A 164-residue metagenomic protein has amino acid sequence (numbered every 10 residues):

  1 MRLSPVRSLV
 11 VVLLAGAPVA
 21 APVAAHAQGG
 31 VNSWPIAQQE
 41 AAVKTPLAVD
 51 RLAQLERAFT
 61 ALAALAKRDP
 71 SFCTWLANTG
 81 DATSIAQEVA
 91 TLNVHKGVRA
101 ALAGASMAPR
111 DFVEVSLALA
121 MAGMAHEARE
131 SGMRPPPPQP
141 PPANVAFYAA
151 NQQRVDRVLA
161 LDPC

Functional and structural regions predicted by a protein language model:
M1-V10: Bacterial N-terminal signal peptides that target proteins for export
V6-R7, A17, K96: Generic hydrophobic-segment detector
V10-V11, P18, L159-P163: Short hydrophobic interaction/assembly module
V11, S33-P35, A103: Intrinsically disordered, low-complexity serine/threonine-rich segments
V12-L13, S116: Short amphipathic alpha-helical leader/targeting segments
G16-A25: C-terminal segment of classical bacterial N-terminal signal peptides
H26-N78, R157-C164: Immediate post-signal-peptide N-terminus of mature secreted/exported proteins
D81-C164: Compact alpha-helical subdomains of small soluble proteins
